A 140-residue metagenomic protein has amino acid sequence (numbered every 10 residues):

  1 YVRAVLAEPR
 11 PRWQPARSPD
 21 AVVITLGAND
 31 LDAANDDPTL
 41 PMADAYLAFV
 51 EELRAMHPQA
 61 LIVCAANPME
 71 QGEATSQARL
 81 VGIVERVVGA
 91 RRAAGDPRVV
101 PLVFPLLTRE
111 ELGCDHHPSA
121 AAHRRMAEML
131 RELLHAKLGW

Functional and structural regions predicted by a protein language model:
Y1-L47, Q71-G82, G113, H117: Conserved SGNH/GDSL esterase-like catalytic core that processes O-acyl groups on lipids and polysaccharides
E8-R17, E51-H57, A93, A136-W140: Surface-exposed acidic, glycine-flexible loop patches that form ligand/cofactor-binding and adhesion interfaces
P11, L40-L47, E51, R124 (+2 more regions): Amphipathic, non-transmembrane alpha-helical secondary structure
P41-A60, A66, E85-V88: Extracytoplasmic, non-cytosolic globular domains
L61-A66, Q77-G113, A122-W140: Extracellular serine-dependent O-acyl
